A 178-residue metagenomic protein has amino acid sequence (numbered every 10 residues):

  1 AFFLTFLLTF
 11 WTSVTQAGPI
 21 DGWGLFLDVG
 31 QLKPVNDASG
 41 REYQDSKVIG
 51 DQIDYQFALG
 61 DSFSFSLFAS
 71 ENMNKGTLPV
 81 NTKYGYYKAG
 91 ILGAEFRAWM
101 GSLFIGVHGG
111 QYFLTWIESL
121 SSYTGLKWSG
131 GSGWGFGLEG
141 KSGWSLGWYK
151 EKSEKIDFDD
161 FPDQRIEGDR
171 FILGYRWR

Functional and structural regions predicted by a protein language model:
A1-D21: Cleavable N-terminal export/targeting peptides
F3, L7, G60, E95-F96 (+2 more regions): Short stretches within intrinsically disordered, low-complexity N-terminal or propeptide regions
T15-S66, S70-K75, I166-R178: Short glycine/proline- and aromatic-enriched beta-strand/turn motifs that initiate or cap beta-hairpins
D21, Y43-I53, M73, Y84-L92 (+4 more regions): Residues that define the transmembrane beta-barrel architecture of outer-membrane proteins
D21-L27, D61-L67, L92, L103-V107 (+3 more regions): Transmembrane beta-strands of outer-membrane beta-barrel proteins
L27-V35, F57, A69-T77, Y86-K88 (+5 more regions): Transmembrane beta-strands of outer-membrane beta-barrel pores
P34-V35, S39-R41, W128-R178: Predominantly the C-terminal beta-signal and adjacent terminal strand-loop region of outer-membrane beta-barrel
D37-Y43, T77-Y84, I117-L126, I156-D163: Extracellular loop and loop/strand-boundary signature of outer-membrane beta-barrel proteins
